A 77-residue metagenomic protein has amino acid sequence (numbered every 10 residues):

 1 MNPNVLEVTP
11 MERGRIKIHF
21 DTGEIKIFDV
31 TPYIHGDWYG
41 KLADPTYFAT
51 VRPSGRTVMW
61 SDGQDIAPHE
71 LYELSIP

Functional and structural regions predicted by a protein language model:
M1-P77: Motif-centric detector for short Cys/His coordination patterns
